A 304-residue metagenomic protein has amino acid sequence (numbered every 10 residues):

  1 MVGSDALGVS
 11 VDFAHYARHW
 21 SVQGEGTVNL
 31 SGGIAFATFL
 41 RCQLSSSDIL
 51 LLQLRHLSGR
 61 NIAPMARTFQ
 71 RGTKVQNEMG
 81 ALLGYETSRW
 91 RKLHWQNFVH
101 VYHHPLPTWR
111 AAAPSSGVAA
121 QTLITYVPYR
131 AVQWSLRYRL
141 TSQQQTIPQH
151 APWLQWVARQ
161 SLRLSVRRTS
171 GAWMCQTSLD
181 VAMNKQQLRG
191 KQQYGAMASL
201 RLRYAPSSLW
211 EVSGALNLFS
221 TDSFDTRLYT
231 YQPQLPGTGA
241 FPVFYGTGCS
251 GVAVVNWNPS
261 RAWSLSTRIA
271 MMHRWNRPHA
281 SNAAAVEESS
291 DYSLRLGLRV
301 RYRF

Functional and structural regions predicted by a protein language model:
M1-F304: Exposed, low-structure sequence patches enriched in small/polar residues
